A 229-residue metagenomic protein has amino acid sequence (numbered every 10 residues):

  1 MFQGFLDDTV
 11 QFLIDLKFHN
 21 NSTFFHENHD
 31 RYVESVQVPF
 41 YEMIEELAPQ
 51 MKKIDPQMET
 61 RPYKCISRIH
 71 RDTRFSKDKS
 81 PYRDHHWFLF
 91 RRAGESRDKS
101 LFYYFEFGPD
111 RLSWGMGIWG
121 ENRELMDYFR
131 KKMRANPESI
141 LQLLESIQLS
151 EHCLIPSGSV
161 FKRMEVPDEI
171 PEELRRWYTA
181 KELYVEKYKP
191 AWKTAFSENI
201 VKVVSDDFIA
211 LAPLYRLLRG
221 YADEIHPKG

Functional and structural regions predicted by a protein language model:
M1-T23, A195-E198, Y221-K228: Short, charged, low-complexity amphipathic alpha-helix
K17-K52, D206-K228: Contiguous, amphipathic alpha-helical segments that mediate oligomerization or scaffolding in large protein assemblies
H29-V36, I118, F129-M133, F196-I200: Short histidine-centered catalytic/ligand-binding loop motif
V33-D78: Gly/Pro-rich turn-and-neighbor structural signature
I69, W87, K162-R175: Aromatic/basic-lined ligand-recognition segments that form π-stacking hydrophobic pockets flanked by Lys/Arg to engage
R74-R134: Aromatic- and glycine-enriched beta-alpha-beta binding-site module
P109-E169: Compact, glycine/acidic-enriched structural inserts
E172-G229: Charge-rich, low-complexity terminal tails
